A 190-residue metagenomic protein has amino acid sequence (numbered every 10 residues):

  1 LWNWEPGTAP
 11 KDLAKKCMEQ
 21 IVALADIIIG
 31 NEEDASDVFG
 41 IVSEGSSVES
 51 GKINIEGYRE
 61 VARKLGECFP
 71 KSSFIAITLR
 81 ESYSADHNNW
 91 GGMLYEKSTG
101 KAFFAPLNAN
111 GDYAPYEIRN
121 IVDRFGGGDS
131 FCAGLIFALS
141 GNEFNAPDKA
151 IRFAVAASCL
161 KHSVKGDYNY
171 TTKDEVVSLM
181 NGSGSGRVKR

Functional and structural regions predicted by a protein language model:
L1-P6: Active-site segments of SGNH/GDSL-like serine hydrolases that catalyze O-acetyl group transfer/hydrolysis on lipids
A9-C17, W90: Charged helix-capping and loop-helix junction motifs
E19, A35-S36, R59, R63: Amphipathic, non-transmembrane alpha-helical secondary structure
Q20-I21, C68: Structural alpha-helical scaffold elements that stabilize or flank donor/cofactor-binding regions in carbohydrate
D26-I27, S73: Receiver (REC) domain switch/active-site residues of two-component response regulators
I29-E32, L79: Residues that line or immediately flank small-molecule/substrate-binding pockets and catalytic motifs
N31-I41: A short, active-site helix/loop in glycosyltransferases that binds the activated sugar's phosphate group
V42-R190: Conserved phosphate-binding/catalytic region of the ribokinase-like
